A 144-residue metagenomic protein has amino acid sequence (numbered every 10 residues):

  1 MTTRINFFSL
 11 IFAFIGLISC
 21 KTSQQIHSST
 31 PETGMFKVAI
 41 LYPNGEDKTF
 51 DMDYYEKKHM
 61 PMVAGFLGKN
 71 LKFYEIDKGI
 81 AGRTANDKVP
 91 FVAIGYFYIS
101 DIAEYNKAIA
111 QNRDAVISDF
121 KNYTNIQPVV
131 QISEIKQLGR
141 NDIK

Functional and structural regions predicted by a protein language model:
M1-S28: Bacterial Sec-dependent N-terminal signal peptides
C20-K144: Macromolecular interaction modules
